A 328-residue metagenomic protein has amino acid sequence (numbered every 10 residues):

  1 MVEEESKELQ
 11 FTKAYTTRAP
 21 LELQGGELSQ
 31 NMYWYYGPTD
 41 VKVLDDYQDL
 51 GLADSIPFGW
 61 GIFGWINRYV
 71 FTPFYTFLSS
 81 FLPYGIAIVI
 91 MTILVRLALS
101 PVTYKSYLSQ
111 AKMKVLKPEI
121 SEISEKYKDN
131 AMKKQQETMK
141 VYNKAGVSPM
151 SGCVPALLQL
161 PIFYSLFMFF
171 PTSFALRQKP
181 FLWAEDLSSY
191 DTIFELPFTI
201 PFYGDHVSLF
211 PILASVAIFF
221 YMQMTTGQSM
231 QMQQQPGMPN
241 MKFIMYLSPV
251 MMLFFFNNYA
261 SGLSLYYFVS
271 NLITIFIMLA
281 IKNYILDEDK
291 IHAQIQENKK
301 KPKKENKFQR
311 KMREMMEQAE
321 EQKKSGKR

Functional and structural regions predicted by a protein language model:
M1-E5: Beta-strand/loop-rich accessory regions of lumenal/periplasmic or secreted enzymes, predominantly carbohydrate-active
K7-R328: Helix-loop-helix
